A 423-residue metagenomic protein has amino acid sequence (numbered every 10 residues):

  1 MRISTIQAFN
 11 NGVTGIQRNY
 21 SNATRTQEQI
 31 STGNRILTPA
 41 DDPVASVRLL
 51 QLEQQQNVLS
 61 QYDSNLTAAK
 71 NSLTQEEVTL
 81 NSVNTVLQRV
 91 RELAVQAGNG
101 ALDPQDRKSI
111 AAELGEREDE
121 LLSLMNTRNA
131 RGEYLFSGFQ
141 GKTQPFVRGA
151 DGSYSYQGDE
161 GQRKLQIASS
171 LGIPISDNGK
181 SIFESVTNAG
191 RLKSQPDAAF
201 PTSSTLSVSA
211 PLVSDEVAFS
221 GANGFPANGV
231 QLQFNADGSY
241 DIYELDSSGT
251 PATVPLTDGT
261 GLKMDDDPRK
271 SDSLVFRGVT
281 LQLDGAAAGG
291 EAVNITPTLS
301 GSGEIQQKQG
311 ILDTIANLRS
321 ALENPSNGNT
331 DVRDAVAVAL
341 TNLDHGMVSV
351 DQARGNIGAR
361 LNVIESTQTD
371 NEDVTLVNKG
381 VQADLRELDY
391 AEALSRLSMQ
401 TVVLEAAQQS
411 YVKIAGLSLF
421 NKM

Functional and structural regions predicted by a protein language model:
M1-D151, I173, A316, S320-M423: Amphipathic alpha-helical polymerization modules
Q144-G328: Cysteine-poor, low-complexity segments in flexible/peripheral regions
